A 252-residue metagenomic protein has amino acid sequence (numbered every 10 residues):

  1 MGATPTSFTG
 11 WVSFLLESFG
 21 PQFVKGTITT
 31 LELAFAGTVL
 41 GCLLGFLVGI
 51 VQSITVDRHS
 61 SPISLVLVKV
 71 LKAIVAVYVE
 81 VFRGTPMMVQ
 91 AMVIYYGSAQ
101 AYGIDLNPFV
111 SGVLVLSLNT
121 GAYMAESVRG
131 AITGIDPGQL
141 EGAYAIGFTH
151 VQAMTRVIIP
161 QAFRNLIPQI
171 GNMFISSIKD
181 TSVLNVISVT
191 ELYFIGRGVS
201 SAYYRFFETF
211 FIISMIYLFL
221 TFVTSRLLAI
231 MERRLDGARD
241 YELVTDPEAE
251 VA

Functional and structural regions predicted by a protein language model:
M1-A252: Transmembrane alpha-helices and adjacent helix-loop boundaries
